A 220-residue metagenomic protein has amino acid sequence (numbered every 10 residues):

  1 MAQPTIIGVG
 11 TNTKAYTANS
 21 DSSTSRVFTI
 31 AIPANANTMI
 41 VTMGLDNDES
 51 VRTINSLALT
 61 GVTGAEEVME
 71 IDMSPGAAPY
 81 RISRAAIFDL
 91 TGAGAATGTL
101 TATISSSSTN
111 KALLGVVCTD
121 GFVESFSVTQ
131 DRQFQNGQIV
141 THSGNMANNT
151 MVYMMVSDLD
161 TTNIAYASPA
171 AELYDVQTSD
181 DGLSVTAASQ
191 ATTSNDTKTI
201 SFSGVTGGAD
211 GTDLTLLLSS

Functional and structural regions predicted by a protein language model:
M1-S220: Primarily extracytoplasmic/secreted proteins and surface-exposed domains characterized by disulfide-bonded cysteine
